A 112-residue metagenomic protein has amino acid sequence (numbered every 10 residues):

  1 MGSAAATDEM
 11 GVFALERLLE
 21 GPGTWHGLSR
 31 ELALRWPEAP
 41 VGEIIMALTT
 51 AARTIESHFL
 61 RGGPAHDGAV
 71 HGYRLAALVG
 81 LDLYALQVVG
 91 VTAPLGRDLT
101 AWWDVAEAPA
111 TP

Functional and structural regions predicted by a protein language model:
M1-A33: Short terminal alpha-helical segments
M1-G2, M10, E43-L48, G72-Y73 (+1 more regions): Generic signature of intrinsically disordered, low-complexity, basic-rich segments and short cationic peptides
S3, A14-L15, W25-H26, G63 (+2 more regions): Alpha-helical interaction segments
T7, L19, R30, D67 (+2 more regions): Generic detection of intrinsically disordered/low-complexity segments and helix-coil linkers/edges
E16-E20, M46-T49, R61, V79 (+2 more regions): Compositionally biased amphipathic helical and low-complexity segments enriched in hydrophobic
E20-V70: Amphipathic alpha-helical interaction modules
G68-P112: Amphipathic alpha-helical binding modules
